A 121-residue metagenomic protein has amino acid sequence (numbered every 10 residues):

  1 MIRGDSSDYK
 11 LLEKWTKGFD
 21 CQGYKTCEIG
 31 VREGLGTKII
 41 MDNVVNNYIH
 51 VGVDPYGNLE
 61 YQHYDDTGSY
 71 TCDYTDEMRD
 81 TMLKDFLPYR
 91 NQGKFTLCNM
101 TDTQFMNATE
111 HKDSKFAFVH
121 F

Functional and structural regions predicted by a protein language model:
M1-F121: A short alpha-helical cap/connector motif
